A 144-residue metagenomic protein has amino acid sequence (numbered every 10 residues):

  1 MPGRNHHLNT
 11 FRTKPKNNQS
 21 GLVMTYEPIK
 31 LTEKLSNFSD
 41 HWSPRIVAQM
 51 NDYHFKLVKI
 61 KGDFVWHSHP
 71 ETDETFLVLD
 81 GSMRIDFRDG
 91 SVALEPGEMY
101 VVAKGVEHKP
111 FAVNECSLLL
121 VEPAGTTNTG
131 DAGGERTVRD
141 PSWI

Functional and structural regions predicted by a protein language model:
M1-V23: N-terminal amphipathic/basic-hydrophobic helices that include classical n-h-c signal peptides and signal-anchor
N17-K56, G133-I144: A short, N-terminal "cap"/entry segment at the start of jelly-roll beta-barrel domains of the cupin/DSBH fold
H41, H54-P70: Conserved short histidine dyad/triad with adjacent acidic residue
N51, L79-D80, E95-P96, N114: A cytosolic small-molecule/anion-sensing beta-strand core signal
H54, D63, S82-R84, S91 (+3 more regions): Structural motif
K59-I60, H69-D86, V121: Short, conserved beta-strand element in jelly-roll/cupin
R88-K104: Short acidic-glycine-tyrosine-enriched beta hairpin
K104-G134: Ligand-binding loop in jelly-roll beta-barrel domains
